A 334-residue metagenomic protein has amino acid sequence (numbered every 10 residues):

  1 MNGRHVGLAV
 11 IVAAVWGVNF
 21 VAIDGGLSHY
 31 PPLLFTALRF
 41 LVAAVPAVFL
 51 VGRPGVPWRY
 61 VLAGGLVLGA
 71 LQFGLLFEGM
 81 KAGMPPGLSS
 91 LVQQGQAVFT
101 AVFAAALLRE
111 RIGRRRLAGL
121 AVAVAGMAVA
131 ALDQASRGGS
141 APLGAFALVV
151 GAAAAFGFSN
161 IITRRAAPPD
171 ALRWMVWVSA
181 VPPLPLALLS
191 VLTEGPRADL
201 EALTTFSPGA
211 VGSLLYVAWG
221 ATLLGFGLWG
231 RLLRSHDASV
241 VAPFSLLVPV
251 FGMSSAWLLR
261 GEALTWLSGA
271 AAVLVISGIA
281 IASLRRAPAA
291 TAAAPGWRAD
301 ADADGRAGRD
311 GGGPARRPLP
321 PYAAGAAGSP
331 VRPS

Functional and structural regions predicted by a protein language model:
M1-L34, A135-R165, L184-L188, A293-A301 (+2 more regions): Glycine-/small-residue-enriched transmembrane alpha-helix faces in small-molecule transporters and effluxers
R4, P31-V48, A63, G119-A125 (+4 more regions): Hydrophobic alpha-helical transmembrane segments of multi-pass integral membrane proteins, especially transporters
A14-F20, V48-Q93, A101-F103, V129 (+1 more regions): Specific transmembrane alpha-helical segments of multi-pass solute transporters/efflux pumps, especially DMT/EamA
V18-G25, H29, V42-P57, V124-S140 (+3 more regions): Membrane-interface helix-cap regions at the ends of transmembrane helices in multi-pass membrane proteins
G26, F35, G79, A106-L108 (+6 more regions): Hydrophobic/aromatic residues within transmembrane alpha-helices of multi-pass small-molecule transporters
L34-V45, F77-R111, R116, L120 (+2 more regions): Specific alpha-helical transmembrane segments that line the substrate/conduction pathway and gating interfaces
L41, A47, F103, I112-Q134 (+5 more regions): Hydrophobic transmembrane alpha-helices of multi-pass small-molecule transport proteins
R234, S283-G296: Membrane-interface capping segments at transmembrane-helix boundaries
